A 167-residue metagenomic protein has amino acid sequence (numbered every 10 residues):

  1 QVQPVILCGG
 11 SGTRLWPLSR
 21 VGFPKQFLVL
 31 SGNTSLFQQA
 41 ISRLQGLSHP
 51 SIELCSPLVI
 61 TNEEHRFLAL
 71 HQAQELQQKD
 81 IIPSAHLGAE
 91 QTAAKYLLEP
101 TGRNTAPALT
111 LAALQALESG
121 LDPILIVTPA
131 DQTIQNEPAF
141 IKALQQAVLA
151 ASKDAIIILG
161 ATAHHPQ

Functional and structural regions predicted by a protein language model:
Q1-I6, T13-P129, Q135, Q145: Conserved N-terminal catalytic core of the sugar/cofactor nucleotidyltransferase
G9-G12, G160-A161: Glycine-centered flexibility sites
E137-Q167: Conserved core of the sugar-phosphate nucleotidyltransferase
